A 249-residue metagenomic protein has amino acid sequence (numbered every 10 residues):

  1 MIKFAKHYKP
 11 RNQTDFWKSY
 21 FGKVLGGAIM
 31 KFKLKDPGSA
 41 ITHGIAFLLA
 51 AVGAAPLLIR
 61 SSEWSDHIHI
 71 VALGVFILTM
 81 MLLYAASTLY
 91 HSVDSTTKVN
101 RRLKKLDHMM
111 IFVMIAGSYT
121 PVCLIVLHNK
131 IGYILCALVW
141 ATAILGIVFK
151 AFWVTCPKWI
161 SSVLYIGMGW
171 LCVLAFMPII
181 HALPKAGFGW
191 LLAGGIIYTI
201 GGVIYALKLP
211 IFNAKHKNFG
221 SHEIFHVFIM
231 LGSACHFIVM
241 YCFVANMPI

Functional and structural regions predicted by a protein language model:
A5-Y8: Short hydrophobic alpha-helical segments enriched in small aliphatic residues
T14: C-terminal active-site-capping segments
V24-I249: Multi-pass alpha-helical transmembrane bundles in non-GPCR membrane proteins that perform intramembrane catalysis
